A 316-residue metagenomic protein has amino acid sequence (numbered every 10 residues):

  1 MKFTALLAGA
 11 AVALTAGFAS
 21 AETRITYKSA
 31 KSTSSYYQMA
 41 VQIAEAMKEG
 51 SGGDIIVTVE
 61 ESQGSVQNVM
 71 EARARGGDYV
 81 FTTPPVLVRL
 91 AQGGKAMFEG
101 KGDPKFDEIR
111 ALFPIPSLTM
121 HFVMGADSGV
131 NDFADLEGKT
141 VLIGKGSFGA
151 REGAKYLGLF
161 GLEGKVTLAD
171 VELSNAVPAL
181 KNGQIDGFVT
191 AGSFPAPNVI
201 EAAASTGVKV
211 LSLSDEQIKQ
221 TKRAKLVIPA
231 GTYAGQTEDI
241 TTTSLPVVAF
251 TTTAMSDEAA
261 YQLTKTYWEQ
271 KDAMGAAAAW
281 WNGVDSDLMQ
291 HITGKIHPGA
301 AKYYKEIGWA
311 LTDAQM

Functional and structural regions predicted by a protein language model:
M1-L7: Bacterial N-terminal signal peptides that target proteins for export
T15-A21: Sec/Tat signal peptide C-region and signal peptidase I cleavage site
R24-G50, I55-I56, P114-N182, S286 (+2 more regions): Bilobed "Venus flytrap"/periplasmic-binding protein-like clamshell domains and structurally analogous long
Q38-R73, G235-T237: Extracytoplasmic small-molecule ligand-binding "clamshell" domains of the periplasmic binding protein/Venus flytrap
Y79-P116: Acidic, polar ligand-binding/catalytic clefts
P84-P85, G93-A96, K101-G102, G164-A254: Pocket-lining segment of extracytoplasmic ligand-binding domains
I115-V130, A224-I228, L245-A259: A bilobed periplasmic-binding-protein/Venus flytrap-type ligand-binding module shared by bacterial periplasmic
N175, K181-N182, G192-E201, S205 (+3 more regions): An extracytoplasmic/periplasmic, membrane-proximal ligand-sensing/linker region
